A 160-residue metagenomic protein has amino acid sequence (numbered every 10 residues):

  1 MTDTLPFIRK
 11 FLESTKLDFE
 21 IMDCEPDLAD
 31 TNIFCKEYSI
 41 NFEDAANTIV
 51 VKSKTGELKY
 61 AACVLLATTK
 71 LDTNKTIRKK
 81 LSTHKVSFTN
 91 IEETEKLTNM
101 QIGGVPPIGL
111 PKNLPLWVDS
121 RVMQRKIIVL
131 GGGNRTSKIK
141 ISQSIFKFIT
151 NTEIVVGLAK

Functional and structural regions predicted by a protein language model:
M1-K160: Extended, low-hydrophobicity, polar/charged segments
